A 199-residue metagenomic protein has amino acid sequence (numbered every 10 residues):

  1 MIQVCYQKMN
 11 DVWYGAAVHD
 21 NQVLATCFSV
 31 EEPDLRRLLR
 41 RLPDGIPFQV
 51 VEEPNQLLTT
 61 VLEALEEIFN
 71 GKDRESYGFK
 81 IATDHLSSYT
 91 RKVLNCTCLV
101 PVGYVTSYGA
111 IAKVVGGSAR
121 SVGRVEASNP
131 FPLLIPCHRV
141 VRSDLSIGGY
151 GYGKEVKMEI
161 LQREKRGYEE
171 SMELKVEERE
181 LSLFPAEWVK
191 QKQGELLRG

Functional and structural regions predicted by a protein language model:
M1-G117, G167-G199: Basic nucleic-acid-binding alpha-helical/helix-turn surface characteristic of O6-alkylguanine DNA
A127: Residue-level detection of the helix-turn-helix DNA-binding "recognition helix"
L133-S143: Short Lys/Arg-enriched helix C-cap and helix-to-coil transition segments that create basic nucleic-acid-contact patches
D144-S146, Y150: Accessory, usually C-terminal, subdomains that scaffold auxiliary metal cofactors
Y152-M172: A short, Lys/Arg-enriched interface patch at domain edges and termini
